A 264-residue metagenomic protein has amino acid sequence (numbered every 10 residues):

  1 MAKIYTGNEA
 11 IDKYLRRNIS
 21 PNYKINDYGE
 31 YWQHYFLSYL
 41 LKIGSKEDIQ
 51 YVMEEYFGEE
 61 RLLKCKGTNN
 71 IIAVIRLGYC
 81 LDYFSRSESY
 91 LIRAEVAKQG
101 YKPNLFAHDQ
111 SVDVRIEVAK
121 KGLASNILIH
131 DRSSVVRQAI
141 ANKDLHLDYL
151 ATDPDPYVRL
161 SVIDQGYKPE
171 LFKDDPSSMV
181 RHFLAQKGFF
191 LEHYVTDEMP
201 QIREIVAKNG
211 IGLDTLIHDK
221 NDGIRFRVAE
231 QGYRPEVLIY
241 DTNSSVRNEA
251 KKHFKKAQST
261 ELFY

Functional and structural regions predicted by a protein language model:
A2-Y264: Alpha-helical scaffold segments
